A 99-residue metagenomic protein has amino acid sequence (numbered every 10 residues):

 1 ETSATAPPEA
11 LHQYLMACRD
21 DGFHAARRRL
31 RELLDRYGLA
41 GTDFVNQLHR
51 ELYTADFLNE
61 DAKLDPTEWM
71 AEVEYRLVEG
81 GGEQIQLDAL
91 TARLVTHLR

Functional and structural regions predicted by a protein language model:
E1-E9: Long, charge-dense, solvent-exposed interaction surfaces that engage phosphate-rich ligands
Y14-R99: Helix-rich C-terminal "collar"/helical-bundle subdomain used as an assembly and partner-interaction module in RFC-like
